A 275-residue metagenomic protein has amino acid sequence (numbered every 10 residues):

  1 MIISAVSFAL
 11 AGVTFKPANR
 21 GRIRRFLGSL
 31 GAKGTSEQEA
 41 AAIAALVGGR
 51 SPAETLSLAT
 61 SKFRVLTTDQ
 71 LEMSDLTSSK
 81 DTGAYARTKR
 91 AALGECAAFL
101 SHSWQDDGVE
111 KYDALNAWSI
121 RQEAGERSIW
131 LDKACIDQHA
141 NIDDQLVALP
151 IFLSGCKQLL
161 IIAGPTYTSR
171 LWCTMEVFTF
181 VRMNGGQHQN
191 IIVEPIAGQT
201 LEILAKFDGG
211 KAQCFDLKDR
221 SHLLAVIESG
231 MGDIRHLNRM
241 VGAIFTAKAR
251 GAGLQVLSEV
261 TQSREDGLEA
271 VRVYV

Functional and structural regions predicted by a protein language model:
M1-V275: The feature represents the membrane-entry module of six-transmembrane cation channels
